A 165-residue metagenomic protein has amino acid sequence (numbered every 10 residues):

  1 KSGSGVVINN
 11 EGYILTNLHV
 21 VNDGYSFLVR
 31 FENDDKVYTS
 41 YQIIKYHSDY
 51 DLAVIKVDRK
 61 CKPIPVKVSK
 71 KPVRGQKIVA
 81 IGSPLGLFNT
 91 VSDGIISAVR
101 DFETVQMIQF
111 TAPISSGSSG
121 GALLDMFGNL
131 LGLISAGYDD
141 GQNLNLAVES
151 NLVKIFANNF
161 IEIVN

Functional and structural regions predicted by a protein language model:
S2, N9-G82, G86-N89, T104-M107 (+1 more regions): Conserved active-site neighborhood of the chymotrypsin/trypsin-like protease fold
S2-S4, S40, D93, T111 (+1 more regions): Conserved beta-strand residues within beta-sheet cores
V6-V7, I96, P113-I134: Catalytic nucleophile loop of clan PA
E11, I44-H47, D58, S97-R100 (+2 more regions): A generic structural motif
K62-P63, P84, L130-N165: C-terminal cap/linker of serine protease catalytic domains
G86-G94, G141-Q142: Short, Lys/Arg- and Gly-enriched loop/turn segments at beta-strand edges
V91-E103, L146-E149: Short, compositionally biased
